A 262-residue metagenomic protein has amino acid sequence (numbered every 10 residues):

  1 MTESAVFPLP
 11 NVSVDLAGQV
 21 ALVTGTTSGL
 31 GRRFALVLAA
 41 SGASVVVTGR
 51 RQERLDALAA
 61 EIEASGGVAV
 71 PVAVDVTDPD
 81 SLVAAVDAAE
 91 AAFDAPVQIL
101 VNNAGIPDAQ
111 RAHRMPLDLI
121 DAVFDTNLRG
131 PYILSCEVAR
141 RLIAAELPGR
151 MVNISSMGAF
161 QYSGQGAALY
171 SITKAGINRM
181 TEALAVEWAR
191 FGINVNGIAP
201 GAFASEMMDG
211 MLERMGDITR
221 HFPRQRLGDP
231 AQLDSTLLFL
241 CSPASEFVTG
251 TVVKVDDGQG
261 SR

Functional and structural regions predicted by a protein language model:
T2-V12, A17, Q161, L238 (+1 more regions): Short C-terminal tail/terminal secondary-structure segment of NAD(P)H-dependent dehydrogenase/reductase domains
V20, T27-G29: Conserved glycine-rich cofactor-binding loop
R111-A112, P116-F124, I218: Substrate-binding pocket helix/loop in short-chain dehydrogenase/reductase
S135, T173, T181: Active-site helix of classical SDR
R140, V186-E187, E246: Alpha-helical segment proximal to the catalytic Tyr-Lys
S156: Residue(s) in the substrate-gating loop at a strand-loop-helix junction that position the organic substrate next
A189-N194, V248-G250: Short, small/polar-rich loop/turn modules that mediate ligand/substrate recognition or access, typified
